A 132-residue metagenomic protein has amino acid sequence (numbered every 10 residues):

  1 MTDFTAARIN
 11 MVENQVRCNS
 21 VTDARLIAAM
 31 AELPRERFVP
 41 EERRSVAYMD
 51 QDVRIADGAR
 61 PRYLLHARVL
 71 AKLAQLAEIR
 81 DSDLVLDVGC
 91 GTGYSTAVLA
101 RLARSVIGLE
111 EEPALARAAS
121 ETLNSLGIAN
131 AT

Functional and structural regions predicted by a protein language model:
M1-L84, L102, L115-R117, E121: Class I SAM-dependent transferase core
E78-T132: Conserved nucleotide-cofactor-binding alpha/beta core module
